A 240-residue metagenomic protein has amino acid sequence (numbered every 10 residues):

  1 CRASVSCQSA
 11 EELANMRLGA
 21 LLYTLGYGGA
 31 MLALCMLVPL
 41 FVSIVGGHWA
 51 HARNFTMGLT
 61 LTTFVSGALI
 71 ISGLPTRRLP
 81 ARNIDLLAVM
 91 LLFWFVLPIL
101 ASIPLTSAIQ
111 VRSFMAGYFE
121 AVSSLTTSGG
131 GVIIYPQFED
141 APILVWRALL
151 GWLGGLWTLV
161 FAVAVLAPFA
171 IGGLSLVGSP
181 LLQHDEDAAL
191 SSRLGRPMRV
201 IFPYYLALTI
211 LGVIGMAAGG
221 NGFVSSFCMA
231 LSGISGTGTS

Functional and structural regions predicted by a protein language model:
C1-S240: Membrane-proximal intracellular helices of multi-pass ion channels
